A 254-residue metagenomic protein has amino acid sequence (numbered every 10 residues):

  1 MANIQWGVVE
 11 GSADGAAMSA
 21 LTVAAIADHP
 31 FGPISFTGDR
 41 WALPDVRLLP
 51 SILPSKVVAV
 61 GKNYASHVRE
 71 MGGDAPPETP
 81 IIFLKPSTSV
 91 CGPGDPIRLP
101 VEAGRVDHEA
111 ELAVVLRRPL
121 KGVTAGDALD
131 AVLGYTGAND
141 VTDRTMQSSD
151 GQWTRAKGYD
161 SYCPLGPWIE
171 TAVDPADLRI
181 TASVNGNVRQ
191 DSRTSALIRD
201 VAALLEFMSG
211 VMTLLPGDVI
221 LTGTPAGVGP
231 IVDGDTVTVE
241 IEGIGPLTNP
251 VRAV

Functional and structural regions predicted by a protein language model:
M1-E78, V173-P175, T181-S183, V188 (+1 more regions): N-terminal non-catalytic cap/leader segment that marks the start of a structured domain
D39-L43, P50-S51, H67, L99 (+1 more regions): Catalytic-pocket segment enriched in acidic/His residues
A59, G92, D107-E109, L215 (+1 more regions): Residue-level recognition of short, solvent-exposed, well-ordered loop/turn junctions that link secondary-structure
A75-P93, H108, T238-G243: Structural signature of FAD isoalloxazine-binding scaffolds in flavoprotein oxidoreductases
G92-A113: A structural-propensity feature for long, helix-poor, extended segments
E111-V115, T136, T181: Residues embedded in well-ordered beta-strands
K121-Y135: N-terminal accessory regions of nucleic-acid-interacting proteins
